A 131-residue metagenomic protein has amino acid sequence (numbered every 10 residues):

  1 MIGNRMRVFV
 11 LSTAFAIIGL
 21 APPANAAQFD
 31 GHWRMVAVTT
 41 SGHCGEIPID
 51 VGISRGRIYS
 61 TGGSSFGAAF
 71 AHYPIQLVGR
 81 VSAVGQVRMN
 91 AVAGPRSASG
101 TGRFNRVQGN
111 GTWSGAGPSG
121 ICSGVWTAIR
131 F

Functional and structural regions predicted by a protein language model:
M1-L11: Bacterial N-terminal signal peptides that target proteins for export
F9-G19: Bacterial N-terminal signal peptides
G19-L20, G45: Compositionally biased, intrinsically disordered/low-complexity regions enriched for serine, proline and threonine
A21-A26: Sec/Tat signal peptide C-region and signal peptidase I cleavage site
A27-F131: Central antiparallel beta-sheet cores of small beta-barrel/beta-sandwich binding domains
